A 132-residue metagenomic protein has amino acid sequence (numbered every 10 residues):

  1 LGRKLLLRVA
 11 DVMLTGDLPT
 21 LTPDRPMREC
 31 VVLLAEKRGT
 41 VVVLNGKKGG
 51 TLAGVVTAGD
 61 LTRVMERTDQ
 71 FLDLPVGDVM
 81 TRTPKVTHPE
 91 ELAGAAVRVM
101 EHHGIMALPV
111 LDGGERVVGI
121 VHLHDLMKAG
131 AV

Functional and structural regions predicted by a protein language model:
L1-D17, L52-M106, G113-V132: Tandem CBS (Bateman) regulatory domains
D11-G50: Oxyanion-binding "anion nests"
L44-G46, L111, E115: Hydrophobic alpha-helical segments, especially N-terminal targeting/anchoring helices
